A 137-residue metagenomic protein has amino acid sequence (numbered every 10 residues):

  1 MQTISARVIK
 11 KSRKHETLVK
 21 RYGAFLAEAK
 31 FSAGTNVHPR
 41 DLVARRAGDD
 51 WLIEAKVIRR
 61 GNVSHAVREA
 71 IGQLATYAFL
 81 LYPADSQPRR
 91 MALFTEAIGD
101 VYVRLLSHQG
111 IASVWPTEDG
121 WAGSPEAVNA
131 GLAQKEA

Functional and structural regions predicted by a protein language model:
M1-G34: Acidic-basic catalytic patches of nuclease active cores, encompassing PD-(D/E)XK and other metal-cofactor nuclease
Y22, L42-A44, D49-R60: Conserved catalytic cores of phosphodiester-cleaving nucleases, focusing on short active-site segments
E28-D50, S107-H108, P125: An acidic intrinsically disordered interaction segment
R60-I71: Active-site-adjacent loop/helix micro-motif of nuclease/hydrolase catalytic cores
H65, A112-A137: Non-catalytic C-terminal interaction segments of nucleic acid-processing enzymes
Q73-F79: Short, well-ordered amphipathic alpha-helices
F79-E118: Nucleic-acid nuclease catalytic cores
